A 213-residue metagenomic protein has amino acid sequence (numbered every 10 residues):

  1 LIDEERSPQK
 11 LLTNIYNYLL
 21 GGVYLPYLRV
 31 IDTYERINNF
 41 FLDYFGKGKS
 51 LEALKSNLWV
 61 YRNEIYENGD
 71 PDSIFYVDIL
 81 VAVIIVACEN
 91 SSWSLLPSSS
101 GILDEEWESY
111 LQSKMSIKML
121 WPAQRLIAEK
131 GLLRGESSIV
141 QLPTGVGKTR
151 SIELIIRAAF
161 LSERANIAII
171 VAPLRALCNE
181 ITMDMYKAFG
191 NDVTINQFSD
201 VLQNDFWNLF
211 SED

Functional and structural regions predicted by a protein language model:
L1-D213: N-terminal helicase ATP-binding lobe
